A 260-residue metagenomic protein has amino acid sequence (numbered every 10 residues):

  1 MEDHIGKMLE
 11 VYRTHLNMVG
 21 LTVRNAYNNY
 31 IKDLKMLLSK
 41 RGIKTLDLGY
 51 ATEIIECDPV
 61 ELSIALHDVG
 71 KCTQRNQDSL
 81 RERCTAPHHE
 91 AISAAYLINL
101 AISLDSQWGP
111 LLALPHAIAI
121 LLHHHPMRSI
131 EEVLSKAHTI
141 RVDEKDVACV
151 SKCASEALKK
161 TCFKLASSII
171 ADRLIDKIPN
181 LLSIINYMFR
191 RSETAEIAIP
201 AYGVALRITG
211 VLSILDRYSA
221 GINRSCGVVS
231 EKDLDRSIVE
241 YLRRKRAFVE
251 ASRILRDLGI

Functional and structural regions predicted by a protein language model:
M1-I260: Metal-dependent phosphohydrolase cores
